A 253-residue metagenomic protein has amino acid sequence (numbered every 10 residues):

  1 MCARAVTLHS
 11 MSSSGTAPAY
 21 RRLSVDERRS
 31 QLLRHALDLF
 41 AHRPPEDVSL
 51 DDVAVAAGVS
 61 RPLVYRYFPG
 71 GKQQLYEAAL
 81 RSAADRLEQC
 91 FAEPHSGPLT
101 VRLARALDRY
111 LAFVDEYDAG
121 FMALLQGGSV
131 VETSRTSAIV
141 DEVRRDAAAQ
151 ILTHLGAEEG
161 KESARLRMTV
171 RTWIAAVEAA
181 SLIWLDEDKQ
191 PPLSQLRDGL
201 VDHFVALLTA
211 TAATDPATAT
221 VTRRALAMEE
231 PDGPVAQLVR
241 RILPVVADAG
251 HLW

Functional and structural regions predicted by a protein language model:
M1-T16, A149-T153, A157, I183-W253: C-terminal peripheral helix-coil segments that are non-catalytic and often amphipathic
C2-R22, D38, D47-S49, A57 (+4 more regions): Short glycine/proline-centered loop/turn elements that form peptide/ligand docking sites
E27, K72-A83, L124, I139-V143 (+1 more regions): Alpha-helical DNA-contacting segments of helix-turn-helix folds
R28, L32-F40, L87, Y110: Short hydrophobic clusters on alpha-helical segments that form packing/core surfaces in small helical domains
Q31, L39, R43-Q74, A78: Helix-turn-helix
A92-E116, R197: Hydrophobic alpha-helical connector segments
F113-A138, A149-T153, A179-D186: Amphipathic alpha-helical segments used for helix-helix packing
T133-E159, A164-A179, S194-T209: Amphipathic alpha-helical packing segments from all-alpha helical-bundle domains
